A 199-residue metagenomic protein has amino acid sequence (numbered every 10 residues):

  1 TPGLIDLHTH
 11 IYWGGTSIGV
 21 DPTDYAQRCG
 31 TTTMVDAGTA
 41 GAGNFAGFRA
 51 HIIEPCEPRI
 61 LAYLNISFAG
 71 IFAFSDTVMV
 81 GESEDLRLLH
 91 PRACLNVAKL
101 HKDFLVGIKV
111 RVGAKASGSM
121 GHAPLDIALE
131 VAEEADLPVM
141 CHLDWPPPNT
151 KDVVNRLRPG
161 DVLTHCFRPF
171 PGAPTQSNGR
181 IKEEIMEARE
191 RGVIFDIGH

Functional and structural regions predicted by a protein language model:
T1, R49-N65, E130-D136, I185-G192: Alpha-helix-loop-beta-strand connector modules within alpha/beta enzyme cores
T1-P55: Metal-associated gating/positioning segment near the N- to mid-region
G3, C29-V35, T39-A40, P55-L86 (+1 more regions): Metal-cofactor-binding active-site regions of metalloenzymes
G3-I11, M34-D36, I60-L64, V106-V110 (+3 more regions): Hydrophobic faces of well-ordered beta-strands that scaffold small-molecule active sites in alpha/beta enzyme cores
G15-Y25, L86-A98, P147-V153: Short, acidic/polar
P22, G47-F48, C94, A128 (+1 more regions): Aromatic/hydrophobic pocket-lining residues that form π-stacking "cages" and hydrophobic walls in ligand
R49-C56, L95-D103, V153-R158, M186-A188: Acidic (Asp/Glu)-rich catalytic clusters
V110-H199: Active-site core of metal-dependent hydrolases
